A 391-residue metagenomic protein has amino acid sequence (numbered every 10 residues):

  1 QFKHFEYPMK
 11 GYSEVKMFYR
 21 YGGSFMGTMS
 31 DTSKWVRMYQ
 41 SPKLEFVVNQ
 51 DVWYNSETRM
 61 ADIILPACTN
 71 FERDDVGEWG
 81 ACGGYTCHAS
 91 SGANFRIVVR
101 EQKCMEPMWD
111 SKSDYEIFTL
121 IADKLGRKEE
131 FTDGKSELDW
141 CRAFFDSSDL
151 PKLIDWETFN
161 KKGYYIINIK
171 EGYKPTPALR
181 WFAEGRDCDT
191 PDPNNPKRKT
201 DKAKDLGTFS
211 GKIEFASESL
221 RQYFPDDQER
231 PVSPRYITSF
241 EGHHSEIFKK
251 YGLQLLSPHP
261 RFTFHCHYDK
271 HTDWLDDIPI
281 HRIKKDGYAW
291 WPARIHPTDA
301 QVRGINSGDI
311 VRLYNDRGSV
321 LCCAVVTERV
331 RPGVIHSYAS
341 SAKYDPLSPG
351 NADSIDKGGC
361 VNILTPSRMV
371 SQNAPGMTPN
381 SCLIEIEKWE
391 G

Functional and structural regions predicted by a protein language model:
Q1-M60, C68-T69, D75, C82-A89 (+1 more regions): Extended redox/cofactor-interaction regions of prokaryotic respiratory oxidoreductases
S13, R59-M60, G92-A93, V98-R100 (+1 more regions): Short, solvent-exposed loop/turn segments at the edges of secondary structure
K34, M60-I63, I117-L120: Alpha-helical scaffold elements adjacent to nucleotide-binding pockets in ATP/GTP-utilizing enzyme cores
Q40, L65, T69, A122 (+1 more regions): Hydrophobic/aromatic-lined pockets within catalytic cores
I64, I213, S319-V320: Short, solvent-exposed loop/turn motifs
I64-S90, T327-E328, S341-P349: Acidic, Ser/Thr-rich peripheral helices and adjacent loops at domain boundaries
F71-P107, I117-L120: Glycine/threonine-rich phosphate-binding loop and adjacent beta-strand/alpha-helix elements that clamp
R96-K162, K170, Y268-G391: Long, contiguous, secondary-structure-rich segments that constitute the structural scaffold of globular domains
